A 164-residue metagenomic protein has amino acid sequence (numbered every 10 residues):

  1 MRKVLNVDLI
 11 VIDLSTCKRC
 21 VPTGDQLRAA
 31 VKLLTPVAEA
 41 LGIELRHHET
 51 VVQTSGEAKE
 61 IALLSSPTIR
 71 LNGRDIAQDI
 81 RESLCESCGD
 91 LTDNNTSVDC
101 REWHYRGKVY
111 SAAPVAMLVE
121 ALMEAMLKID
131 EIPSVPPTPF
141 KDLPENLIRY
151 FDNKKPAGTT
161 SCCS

Functional and structural regions predicted by a protein language model:
M1-R46, K59-L64, L71, A77-S164: Non-globular targeting/processing and membrane-anchoring segments
H47-V51: A structural preference for short, hydrophobic beta-strand core positions in alpha/beta folds
V52-A58: Short, solvent-exposed loop/turn elements at beta->coil junctions and helix N-caps that rim active or binding pockets
Q53, T68-N72: Short, structured protein-protein interaction patches enriched in aromatics and acidic/basic residues, typified by
